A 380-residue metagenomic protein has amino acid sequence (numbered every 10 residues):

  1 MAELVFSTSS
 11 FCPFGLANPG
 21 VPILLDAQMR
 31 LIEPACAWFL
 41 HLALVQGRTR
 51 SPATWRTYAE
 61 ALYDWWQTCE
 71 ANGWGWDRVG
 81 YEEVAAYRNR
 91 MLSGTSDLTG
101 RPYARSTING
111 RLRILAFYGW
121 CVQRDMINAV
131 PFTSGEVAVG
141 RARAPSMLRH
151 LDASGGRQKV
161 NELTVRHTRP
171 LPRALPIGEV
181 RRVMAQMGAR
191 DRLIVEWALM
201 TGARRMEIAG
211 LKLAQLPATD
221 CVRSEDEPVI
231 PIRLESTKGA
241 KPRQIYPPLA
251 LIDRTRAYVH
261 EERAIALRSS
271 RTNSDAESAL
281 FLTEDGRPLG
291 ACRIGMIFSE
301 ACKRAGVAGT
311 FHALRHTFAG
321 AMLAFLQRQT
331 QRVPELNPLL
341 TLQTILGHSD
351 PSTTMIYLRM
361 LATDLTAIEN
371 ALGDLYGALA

Functional and structural regions predicted by a protein language model:
M1-E3, L372-A380: C-terminal secondary-structure termini that scaffold catalytic or DNA-interacting sites
A35-A53, L62-L148, R182: N-terminal core-binding DNA-recognition domain of tyrosine recombinases/integrases
D125-A129, A198-E225: Short, charged phosphate-coordinating catalytic segments
R173-R205, P338: Basic, Lys/Arg- and aromatic-enriched nucleic-acid-binding interface segment
G210-R254: Conserved tyrosine-mediated DNA breakage-rejoining catalytic core shared by Y-recombinases
L216-A218, V307, T330-L358, T363 (+1 more regions): Short, polar N-cap/turn motifs at the start of nucleic acid-interacting alpha helices
P248-A308, M322-F325: Active-site/catalytic core of tyrosine-dependent DNA strand-transfer enzymes
G295-T344: Short, basic (Lys/Arg/His-rich) helix/loop patches that form interaction surfaces in the mid-to-C-terminal regions
